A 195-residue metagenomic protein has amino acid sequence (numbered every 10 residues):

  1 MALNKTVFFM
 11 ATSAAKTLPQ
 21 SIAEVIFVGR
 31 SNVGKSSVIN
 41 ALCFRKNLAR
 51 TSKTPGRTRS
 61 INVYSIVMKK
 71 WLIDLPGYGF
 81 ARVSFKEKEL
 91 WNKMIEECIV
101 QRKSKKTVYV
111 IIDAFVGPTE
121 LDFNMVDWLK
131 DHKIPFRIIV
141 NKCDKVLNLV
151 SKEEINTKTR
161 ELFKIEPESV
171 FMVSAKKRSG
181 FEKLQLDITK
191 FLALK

Functional and structural regions predicted by a protein language model:
M1-R82: Conserved G1/Walker A P-loop phosphate-binding module
A2-K16, K145-K195: Canonical P-loop GTPase G-domain recognition
F8, S31, Y64, W91 (+3 more regions): Generic structural signal for conserved hydrophobic packing positions in ordered secondary structure
S13-A14, R57, K70, G77-F80 (+3 more regions): Conserved nucleotide-binding/hydrolysis micro-motifs of P-loop NTPases
N32-V33, I39, N62, T107 (+4 more regions): Structured catalytic cores of enzymes that bind and process phosphorylated ligands/cofactors
N47, S60, W71, E87 (+5 more regions): Helical mechanochemical/support elements of P-loop NTPase systems and associated helical scaffolds
M68-K105: Conserved nucleotide-sensing/catalytic segment adjacent to the nucleotide-binding pocket in NTP-handling enzymes
E96-E168: Conserved C-terminal guanine-recognition region of P-loop GTPase G domains, centered on the G4
